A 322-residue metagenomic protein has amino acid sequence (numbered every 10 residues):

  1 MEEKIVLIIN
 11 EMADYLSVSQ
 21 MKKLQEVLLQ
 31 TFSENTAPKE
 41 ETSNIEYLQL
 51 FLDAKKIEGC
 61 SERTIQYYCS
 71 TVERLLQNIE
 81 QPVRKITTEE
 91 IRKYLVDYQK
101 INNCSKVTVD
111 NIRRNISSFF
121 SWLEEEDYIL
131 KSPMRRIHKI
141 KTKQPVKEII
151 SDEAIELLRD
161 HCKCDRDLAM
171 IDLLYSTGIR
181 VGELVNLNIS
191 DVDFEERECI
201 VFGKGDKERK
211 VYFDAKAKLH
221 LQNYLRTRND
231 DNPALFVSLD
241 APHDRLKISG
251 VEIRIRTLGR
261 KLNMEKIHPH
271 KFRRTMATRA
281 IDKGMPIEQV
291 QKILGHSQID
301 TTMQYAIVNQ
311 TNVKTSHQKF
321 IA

Functional and structural regions predicted by a protein language model:
K23-Q30, V211, I307-A322: DNA/chromatin major-groove-contacting recognition/catalytic segments
Q30-K39, E46-V146: N-terminal core-binding DNA-recognition domain of tyrosine recombinases/integrases
P38, I149, G205, L294 (+1 more regions): Catalytic-site neighborhood detector that most strongly recognizes the C-terminal catalytic loop/helix of tyrosine
E73, S117, L168-G182, E198-C199 (+1 more regions): Short pre-functional
I129, K141-Q144, D152-V181, G205-K207: Basic, Lys/Arg- and aromatic-enriched nucleic-acid-binding interface segment
S176, R273-H296: C-terminal catalytic core of tyrosine-transesterase DNA break-rejoin enzymes
T177, N186-H220: Conserved tyrosine-mediated DNA breakage-rejoining catalytic core shared by Y-recombinases
D214-M264: Active-site/catalytic core of tyrosine-dependent DNA strand-transfer enzymes
